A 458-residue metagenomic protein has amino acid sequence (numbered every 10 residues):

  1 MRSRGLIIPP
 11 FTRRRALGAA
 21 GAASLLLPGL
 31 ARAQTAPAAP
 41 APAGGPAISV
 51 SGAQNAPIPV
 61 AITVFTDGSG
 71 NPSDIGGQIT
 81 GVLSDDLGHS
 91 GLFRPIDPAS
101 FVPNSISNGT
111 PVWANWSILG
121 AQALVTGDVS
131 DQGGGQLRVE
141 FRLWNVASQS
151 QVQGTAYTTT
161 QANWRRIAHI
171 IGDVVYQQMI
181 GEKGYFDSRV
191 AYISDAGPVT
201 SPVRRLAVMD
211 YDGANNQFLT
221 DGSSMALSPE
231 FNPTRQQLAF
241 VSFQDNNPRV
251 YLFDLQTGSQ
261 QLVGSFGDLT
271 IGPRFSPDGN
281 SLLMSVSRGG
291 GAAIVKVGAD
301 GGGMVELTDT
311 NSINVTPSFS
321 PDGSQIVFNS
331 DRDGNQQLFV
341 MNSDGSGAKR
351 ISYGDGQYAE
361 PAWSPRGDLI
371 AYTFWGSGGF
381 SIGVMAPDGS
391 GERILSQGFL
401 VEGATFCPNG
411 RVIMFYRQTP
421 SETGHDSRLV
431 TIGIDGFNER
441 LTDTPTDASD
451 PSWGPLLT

Functional and structural regions predicted by a protein language model:
M1-R15, A19-A31: N-terminal secretory signal peptides
A41-A114, V125, V129: Short beta-strand->alpha-helix linker/helix-N-cap micro-motif that forms a surface specificity/interaction loop
N108-V174: Amphipathic beta-strand/beta-sheet edge segments enriched in Tyr/Trp
Q136, V199-P202, Q244-N247, S287-G291 (+3 more regions): Short, solvent-exposed loop/turn segments at conserved positions within beta-propeller repeat blades
D210-L227, F253-I271, V297-I313, M341-Q357 (+2 more regions): Multi-bladed beta-propeller domains
P233-T234, P277-D278, P321-D322, P365-R366 (+2 more regions): Residue-level detector of Asp-centered blade-edge/turn motifs that repeat once per structural unit in beta-propeller
